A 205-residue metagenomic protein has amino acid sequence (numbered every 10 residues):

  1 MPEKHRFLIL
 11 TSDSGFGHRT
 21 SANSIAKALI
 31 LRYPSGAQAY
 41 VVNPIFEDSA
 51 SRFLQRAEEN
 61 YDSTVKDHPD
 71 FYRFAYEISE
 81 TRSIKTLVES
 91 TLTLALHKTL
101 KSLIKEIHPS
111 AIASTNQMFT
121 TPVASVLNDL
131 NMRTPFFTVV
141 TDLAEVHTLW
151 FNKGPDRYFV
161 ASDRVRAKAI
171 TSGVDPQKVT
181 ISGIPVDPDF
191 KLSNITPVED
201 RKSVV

Functional and structural regions predicted by a protein language model:
P2-L8: Extreme N-terminal starter segment of soluble prokaryotic enzymes
R6, S110-A111, R157: Structural motif
S12-N23: A short, glycine/small-residue-rich beta-strand->loop->alpha-helix junction that serves as a flexible
S24, A28-L103: Conserved N-terminal ligand/cofactor-binding loop architecture of enzyme catalytic domains
I104, H108-I112: Proline-aspartate-enriched helix->loop->beta-strand connector
T115-M118: Short His-centered aromatic/hydrophobic patch
N128-I195: Active-site-proximal region of nucleotide-activated glycan assembly enzymes, centered on histidine/acidic-rich loops
V204-V205: Conserved small/polar residues in nucleotide/adenosyl-binding loops
